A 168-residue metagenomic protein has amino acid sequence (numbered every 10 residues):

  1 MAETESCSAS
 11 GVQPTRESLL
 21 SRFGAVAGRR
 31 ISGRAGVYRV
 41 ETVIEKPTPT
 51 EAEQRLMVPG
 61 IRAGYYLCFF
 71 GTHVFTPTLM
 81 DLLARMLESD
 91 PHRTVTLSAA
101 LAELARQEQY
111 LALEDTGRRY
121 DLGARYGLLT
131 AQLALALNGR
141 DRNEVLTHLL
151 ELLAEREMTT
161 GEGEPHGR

Functional and structural regions predicted by a protein language model:
M1-Q132, N143-R168: Unchanged
L135: C-terminal segments
